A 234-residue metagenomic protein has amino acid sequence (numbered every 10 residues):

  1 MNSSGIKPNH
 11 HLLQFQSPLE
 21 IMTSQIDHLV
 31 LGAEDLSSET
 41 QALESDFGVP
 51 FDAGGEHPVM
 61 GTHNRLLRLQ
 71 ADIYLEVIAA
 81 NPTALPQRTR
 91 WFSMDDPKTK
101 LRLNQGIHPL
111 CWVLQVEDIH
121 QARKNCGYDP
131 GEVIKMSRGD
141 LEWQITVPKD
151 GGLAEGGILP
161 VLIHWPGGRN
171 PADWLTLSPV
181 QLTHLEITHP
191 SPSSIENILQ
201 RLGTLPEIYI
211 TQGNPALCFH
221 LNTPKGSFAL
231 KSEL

Functional and structural regions predicted by a protein language model:
M1-E20: N-terminal amphipathic/basic-hydrophobic helices that include classical n-h-c signal peptides and signal-anchor
I21-I26, G32-P50, T62, L69-L234: Glyoxalase I/VOC metalloenzyme domain signal
H57-M60: A short beta-turn/loop motif at secondary-structure boundaries
